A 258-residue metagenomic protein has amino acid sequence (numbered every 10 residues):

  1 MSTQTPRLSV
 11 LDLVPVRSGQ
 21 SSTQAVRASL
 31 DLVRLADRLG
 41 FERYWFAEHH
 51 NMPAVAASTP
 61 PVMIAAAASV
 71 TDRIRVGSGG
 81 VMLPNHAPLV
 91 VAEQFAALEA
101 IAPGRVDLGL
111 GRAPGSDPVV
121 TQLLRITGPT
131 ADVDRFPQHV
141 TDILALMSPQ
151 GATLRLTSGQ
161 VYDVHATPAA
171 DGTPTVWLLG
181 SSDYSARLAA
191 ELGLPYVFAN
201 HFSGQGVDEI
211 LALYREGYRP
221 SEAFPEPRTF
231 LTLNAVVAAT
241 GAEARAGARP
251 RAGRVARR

Functional and structural regions predicted by a protein language model:
M1-I74: N-terminal beta1-alpha1-beta2 module of alpha/beta enzyme domains
S2-Q4, D37-R38, I64-R73, F95 (+3 more regions): Acidic (Asp/Glu)-rich catalytic clusters
S2-Q4, P129-H165, Q205-R258: An alpha-helical appendage that flanks or caps ligand/catalytic pockets
T5-S22, P84-G151, Y196, G204: Flexible, glycine-rich active-site loops centered on histidine and acidic residues that chelate a metal or position
L8-D12, Y44-F46, V76-G79, V106-L110 (+3 more regions): Hydrophobic faces of well-ordered beta-strands that scaffold small-molecule active sites in alpha/beta enzyme cores
D12-R27, V81-L89, A170-G180, A238: Active-site mouth loops of central-metabolism enzymes
A25-S29, P60, V91, F136 (+1 more regions): Aromatic/hydrophobic pocket-lining residues that form the small-molecule binding cavity in soluble enzyme cores
S182-Q205, L211: A conserved active-site cap/scaffold subdomain adjacent to cofactor or substrate pockets
